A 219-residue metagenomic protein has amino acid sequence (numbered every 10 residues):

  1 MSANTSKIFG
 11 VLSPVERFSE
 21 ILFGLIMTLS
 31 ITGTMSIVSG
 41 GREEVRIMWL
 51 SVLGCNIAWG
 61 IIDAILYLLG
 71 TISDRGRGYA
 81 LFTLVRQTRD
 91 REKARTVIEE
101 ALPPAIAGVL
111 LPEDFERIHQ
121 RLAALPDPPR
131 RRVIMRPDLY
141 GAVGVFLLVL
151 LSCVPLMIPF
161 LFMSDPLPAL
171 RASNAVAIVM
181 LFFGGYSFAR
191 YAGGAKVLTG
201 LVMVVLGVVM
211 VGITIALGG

Functional and structural regions predicted by a protein language model:
N4-V15, P126-R136: Cytosolic juxtamembrane amphipathic/interface segments immediately preceding and feeding into a transmembrane helix
E16-S36, C153: The first (N-terminal) embedded transmembrane alpha-helix
L25-L29, V202-I215: Small-residue-rich segments of transmembrane alpha-helices in multi-pass membrane proteins, especially helix faces
L53-T83: Hydrophobic alpha-helical membrane-embedded segments
G76-V145: Cytosol/matrix-facing amphipathic helices and coiled-coil assembly/linker segments of eukaryotic membrane proteins
P137-L167, A177: Alpha-helical transmembrane segments of helical membrane proteins, especially in multi-pass transport, channel
D165-V179, V211-I213: Structural signature of hydrophobic alpha-helical transmembrane segments
F183-V208: Interfacial loop-to-transmembrane junctions
